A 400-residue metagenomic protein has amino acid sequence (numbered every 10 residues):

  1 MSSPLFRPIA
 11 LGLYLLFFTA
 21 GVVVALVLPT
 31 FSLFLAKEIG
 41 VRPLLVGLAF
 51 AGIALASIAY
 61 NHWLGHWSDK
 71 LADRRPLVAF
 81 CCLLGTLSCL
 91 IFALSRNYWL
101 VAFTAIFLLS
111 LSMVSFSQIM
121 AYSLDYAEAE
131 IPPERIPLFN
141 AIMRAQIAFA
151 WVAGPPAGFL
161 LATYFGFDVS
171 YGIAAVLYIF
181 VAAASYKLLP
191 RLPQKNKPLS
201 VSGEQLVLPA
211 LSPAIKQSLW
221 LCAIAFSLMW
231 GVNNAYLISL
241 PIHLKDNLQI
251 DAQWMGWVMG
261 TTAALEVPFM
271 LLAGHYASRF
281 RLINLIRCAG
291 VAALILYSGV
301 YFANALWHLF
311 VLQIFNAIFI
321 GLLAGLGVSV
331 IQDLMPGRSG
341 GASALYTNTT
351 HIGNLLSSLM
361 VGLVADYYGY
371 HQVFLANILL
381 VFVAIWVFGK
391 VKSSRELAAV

Functional and structural regions predicted by a protein language model:
M1-R7, P190-C222: Juxtamembrane intracellular "pre-TM" segments in multi-pass secondary transporters
S2-A54, A225, W230-N247: Helix-loop boundary and gating motifs at the non-cytosolic
F18, W99-F116, S227, H308-L322: Hydrophobic core of transmembrane alpha-helices in multi-pass small-molecule transporters, especially MFS/SLC-type
L48-H66, G260-L272: Central cavity-lining transmembrane alpha-helices of secondary-active solute carriers, predominantly the Major
Y60-D73, A162, F269-R281, A365: Helix-to-loop junctions at the C-terminal end of transmembrane segments in multipass secondary transporters
P76-L90, N284-G299: Structural signature of the two symmetry-related core transmembrane helices
V114-E130, L322-M335: Intracellular juxtamembrane helix-capping segments at the cytosolic ends of symmetry-related transmembrane helices
G337-Y367: A late C-terminal transmembrane helix in Major Facilitator Superfamily
